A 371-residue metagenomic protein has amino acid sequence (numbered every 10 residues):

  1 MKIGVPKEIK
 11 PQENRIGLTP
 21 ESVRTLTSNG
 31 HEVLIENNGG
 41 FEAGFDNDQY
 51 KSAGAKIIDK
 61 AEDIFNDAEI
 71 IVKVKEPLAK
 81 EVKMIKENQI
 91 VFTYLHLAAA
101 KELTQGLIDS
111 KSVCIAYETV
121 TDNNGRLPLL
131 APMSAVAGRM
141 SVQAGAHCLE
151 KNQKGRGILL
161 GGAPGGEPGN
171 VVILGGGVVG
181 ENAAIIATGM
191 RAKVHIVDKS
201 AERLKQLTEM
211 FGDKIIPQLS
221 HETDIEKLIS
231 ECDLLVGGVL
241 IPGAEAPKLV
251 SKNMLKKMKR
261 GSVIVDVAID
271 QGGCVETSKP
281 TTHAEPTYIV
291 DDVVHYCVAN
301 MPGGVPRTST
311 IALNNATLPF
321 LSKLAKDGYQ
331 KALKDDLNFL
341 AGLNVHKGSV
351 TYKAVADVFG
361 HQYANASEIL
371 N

Functional and structural regions predicted by a protein language model:
K2, E8, A79-N170, V298-N300: Glycine/serine-rich phosphate-binding loop and adjoining beta1-alpha1 elements at the start of nucleotide-handling
K2-S110: An N-terminal-biased, well-structured beta-alpha scaffold segment characteristic of Rossmann-like dinucleotide-binding
P6-K7, P11-E42, N152-L240: Glycine-rich phosphate/diphosphate-binding loop of Rossmann-like nucleotide-binding domains
V23, N47, T104, V142 (+4 more regions): Generic hydrophobic/aromatic pocket-lining and core-packing "Φ" positions
E69, K75-E76, L95-H96, H221 (+3 more regions): Short glycine-/small-residue-rich Rossmann-like dinucleotide-binding loops
E76, V136, G177-V179: Residue-level detector of alpha-helix initiation sites
E118-L159, I269, C274-N371: Adenosine-phosphate binding glycine-rich loop
E209-D291: Rossmann-like adenosine-cofactor binding region
